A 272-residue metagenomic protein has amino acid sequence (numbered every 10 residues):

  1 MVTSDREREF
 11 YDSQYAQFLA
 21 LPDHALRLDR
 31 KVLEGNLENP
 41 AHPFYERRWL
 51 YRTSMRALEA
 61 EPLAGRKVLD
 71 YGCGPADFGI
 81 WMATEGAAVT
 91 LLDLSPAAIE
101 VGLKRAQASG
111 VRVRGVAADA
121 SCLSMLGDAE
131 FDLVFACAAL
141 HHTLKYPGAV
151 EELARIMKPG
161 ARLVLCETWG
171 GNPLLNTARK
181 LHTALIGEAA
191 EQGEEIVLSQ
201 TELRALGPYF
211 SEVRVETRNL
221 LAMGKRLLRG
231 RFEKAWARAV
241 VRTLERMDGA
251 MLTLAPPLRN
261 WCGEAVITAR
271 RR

Functional and structural regions predicted by a protein language model:
M1-N36: N-terminal, positively charged/glycine-rich alpha-helical extensions of SAM-dependent methyltransferases
A41-A64: Conserved alpha-helix/loop element of class I SAM-dependent methyltransferases that forms part of the SAM/SAH-binding
L69, P75-C122: Class I SAM-dependent methyltransferase SAM/SAH-binding core
S124-L133: A short acidic, Gly/Pro-enriched loop at the edge of an enzyme's catalytic core that lines a small-molecule cofactor
P147-P159: A short glycine-rich, Lys/Arg-flanked "PGG" loop and its adjoining helix->strand segment in the class I
V164-G187: Conserved class I S-adenosyl-L-methionine
A178, H182, E216-R272: A C-terminal cap/extension of S-adenosyl-L-methionine-dependent methyltransferases that defines the acceptor-substrate
E194-V215: Short alpha-helix
